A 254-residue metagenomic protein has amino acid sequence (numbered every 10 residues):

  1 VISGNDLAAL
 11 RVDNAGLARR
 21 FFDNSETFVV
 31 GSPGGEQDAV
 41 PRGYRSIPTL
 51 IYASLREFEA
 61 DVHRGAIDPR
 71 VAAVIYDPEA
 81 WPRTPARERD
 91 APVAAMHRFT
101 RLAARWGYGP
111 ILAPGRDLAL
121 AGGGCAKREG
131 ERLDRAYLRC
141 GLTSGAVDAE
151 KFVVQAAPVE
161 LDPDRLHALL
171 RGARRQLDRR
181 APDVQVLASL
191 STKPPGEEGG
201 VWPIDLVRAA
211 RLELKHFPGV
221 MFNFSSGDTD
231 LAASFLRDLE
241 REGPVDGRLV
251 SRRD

Functional and structural regions predicted by a protein language model:
V1-D254: Glycan-processing catalytic domains of CAZymes
